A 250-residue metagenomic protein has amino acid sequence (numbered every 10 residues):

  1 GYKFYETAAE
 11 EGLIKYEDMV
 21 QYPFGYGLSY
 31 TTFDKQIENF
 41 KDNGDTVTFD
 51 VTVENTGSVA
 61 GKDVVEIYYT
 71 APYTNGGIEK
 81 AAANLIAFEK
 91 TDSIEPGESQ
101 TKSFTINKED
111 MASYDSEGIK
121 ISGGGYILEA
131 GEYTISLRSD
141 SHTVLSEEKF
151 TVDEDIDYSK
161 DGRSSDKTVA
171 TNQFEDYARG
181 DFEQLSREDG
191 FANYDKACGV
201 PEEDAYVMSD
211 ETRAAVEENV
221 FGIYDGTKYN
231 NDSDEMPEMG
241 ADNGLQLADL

Functional and structural regions predicted by a protein language model:
G1-K62, G125-R138, T151-E238: Secreted, periplasmic, or luminal enzymes acting at the cell surface/secretory milieu
T46-T48, S99-S103, L145: Intrinsic-disorder/low-complexity, polar/charged segments enriched in Ser/Thr/Lys/Arg/Asp/Glu/Gln
N55-G57, A71-Y73, K108-D110, S139-S141: Beta-strand elements of well-folded, non-transmembrane domains
S58-A83: Short acidic, flexible loop segments centered on an aromatic residue
I67, F104-I106, I119, G124-L137: Contiguous beta-strand segments of beta-sheet-rich domains
N75-I121: Intrinsically disordered, low-complexity Pro/Gly/Ser/Thr-rich segments with frequent PxxP/GP/PP motifs and embedded
S146-F150: Edge beta-strands of extracellular beta-sandwich domains
M239-L250: N-terminal amphipathic, basic-rich helices that act as targeting or association modules
